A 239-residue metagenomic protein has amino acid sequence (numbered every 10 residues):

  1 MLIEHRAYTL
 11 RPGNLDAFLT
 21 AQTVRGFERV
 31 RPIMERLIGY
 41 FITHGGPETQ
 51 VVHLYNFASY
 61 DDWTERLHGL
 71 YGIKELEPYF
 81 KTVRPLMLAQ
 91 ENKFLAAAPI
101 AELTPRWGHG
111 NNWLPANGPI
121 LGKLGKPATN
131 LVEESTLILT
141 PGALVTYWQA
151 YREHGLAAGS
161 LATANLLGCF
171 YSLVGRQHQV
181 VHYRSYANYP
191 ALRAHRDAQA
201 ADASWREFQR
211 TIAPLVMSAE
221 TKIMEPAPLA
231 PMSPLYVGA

Functional and structural regions predicted by a protein language model:
L2-A17, E102, H109-S185, Y189-P190 (+2 more regions): Surface-exposed interaction/gating patches
E4, V51, Q90, V180 (+1 more regions): Residue-level detector of short, conserved catalytic/binding motifs and their immediate flanks
D16-I38, G46-P47, N56-I100, R152-L167 (+2 more regions): An amphipathic, aromatic/His-enriched active-site/gating alpha helix that lines ligand/cofactor pockets
